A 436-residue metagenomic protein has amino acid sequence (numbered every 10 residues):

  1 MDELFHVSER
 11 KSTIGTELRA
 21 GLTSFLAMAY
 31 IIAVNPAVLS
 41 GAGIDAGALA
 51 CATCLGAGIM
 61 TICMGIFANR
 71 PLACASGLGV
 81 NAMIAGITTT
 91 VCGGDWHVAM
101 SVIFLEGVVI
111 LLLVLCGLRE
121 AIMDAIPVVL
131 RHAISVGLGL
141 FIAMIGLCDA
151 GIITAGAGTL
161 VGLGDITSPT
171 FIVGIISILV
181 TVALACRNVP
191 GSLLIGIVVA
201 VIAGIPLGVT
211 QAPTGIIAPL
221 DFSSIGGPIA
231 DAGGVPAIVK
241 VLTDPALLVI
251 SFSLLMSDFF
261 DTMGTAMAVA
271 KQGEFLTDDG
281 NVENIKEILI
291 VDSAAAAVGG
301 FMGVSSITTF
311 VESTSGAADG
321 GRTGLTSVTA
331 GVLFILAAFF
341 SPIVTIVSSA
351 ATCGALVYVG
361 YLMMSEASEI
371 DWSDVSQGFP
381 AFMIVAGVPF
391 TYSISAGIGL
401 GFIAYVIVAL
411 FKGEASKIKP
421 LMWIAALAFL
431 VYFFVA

Functional and structural regions predicted by a protein language model:
M1-A48, V161-L163, I195-K286, L430-V431: Helix-loop-helix hairpins and the membrane-proximal interhelical loops of multi-pass alpha-helical transport proteins
M1-N35, G56, S76-G86, T90-L138 (+1 more regions): Helix-loop-helix junctions within the multi-pass membrane cores of secondary transporters/permeases
L18, V38, I122, G191 (+3 more regions): Residue-level signature of catalytic and energy-coupling elements of molecular machines, predominantly ATP/GTP-dependent
G43-I62: Loop-to-helix transition at the N-terminal end of transmembrane alpha-helices
C51, S101-F104, F252, I290 (+1 more regions): Internal alpha-helical transmembrane segments of multi-pass membrane proteins, especially GPCRs
M60-L72, V182-N188, S253-D261, D292-M302 (+3 more regions): Transmembrane alpha-helix interface/packing and boundary motifs in multi-pass membrane proteins, characterized by
P71, V201, I205, G320: Conserved, well-structured core segments that form the ligand-binding/active-site neighborhood of functional domains
C92-P206, T210, V328-A436: Membrane-embedded alpha-helical modules
